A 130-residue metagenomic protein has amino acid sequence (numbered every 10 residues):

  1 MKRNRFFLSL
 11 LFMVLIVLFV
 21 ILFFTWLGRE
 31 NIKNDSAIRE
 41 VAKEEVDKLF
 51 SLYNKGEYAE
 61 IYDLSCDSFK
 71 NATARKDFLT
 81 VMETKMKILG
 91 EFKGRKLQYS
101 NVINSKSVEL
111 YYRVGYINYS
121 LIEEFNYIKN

Functional and structural regions predicted by a protein language model:
N4-K55: Short, low-complexity N-terminal intrinsically disordered segments enriched in polar/charged residues
E44, S51, D63, K76 (+1 more regions): Replace "anionic and nucleotidyl ligands
S51-K55, A74, E83, K87 (+1 more regions): Generic surface-pattern signal
Y58-D77: Short, solvent-exposed secondary-structure junction/capping segments
F69, T73, G90-K93, S120: Secondary-structure boundary/capping signal
L79-S107: A short, amphipathic edge element
Y99-N130: Exposed beta-sheet edge and beta->alpha loop/turn motif
